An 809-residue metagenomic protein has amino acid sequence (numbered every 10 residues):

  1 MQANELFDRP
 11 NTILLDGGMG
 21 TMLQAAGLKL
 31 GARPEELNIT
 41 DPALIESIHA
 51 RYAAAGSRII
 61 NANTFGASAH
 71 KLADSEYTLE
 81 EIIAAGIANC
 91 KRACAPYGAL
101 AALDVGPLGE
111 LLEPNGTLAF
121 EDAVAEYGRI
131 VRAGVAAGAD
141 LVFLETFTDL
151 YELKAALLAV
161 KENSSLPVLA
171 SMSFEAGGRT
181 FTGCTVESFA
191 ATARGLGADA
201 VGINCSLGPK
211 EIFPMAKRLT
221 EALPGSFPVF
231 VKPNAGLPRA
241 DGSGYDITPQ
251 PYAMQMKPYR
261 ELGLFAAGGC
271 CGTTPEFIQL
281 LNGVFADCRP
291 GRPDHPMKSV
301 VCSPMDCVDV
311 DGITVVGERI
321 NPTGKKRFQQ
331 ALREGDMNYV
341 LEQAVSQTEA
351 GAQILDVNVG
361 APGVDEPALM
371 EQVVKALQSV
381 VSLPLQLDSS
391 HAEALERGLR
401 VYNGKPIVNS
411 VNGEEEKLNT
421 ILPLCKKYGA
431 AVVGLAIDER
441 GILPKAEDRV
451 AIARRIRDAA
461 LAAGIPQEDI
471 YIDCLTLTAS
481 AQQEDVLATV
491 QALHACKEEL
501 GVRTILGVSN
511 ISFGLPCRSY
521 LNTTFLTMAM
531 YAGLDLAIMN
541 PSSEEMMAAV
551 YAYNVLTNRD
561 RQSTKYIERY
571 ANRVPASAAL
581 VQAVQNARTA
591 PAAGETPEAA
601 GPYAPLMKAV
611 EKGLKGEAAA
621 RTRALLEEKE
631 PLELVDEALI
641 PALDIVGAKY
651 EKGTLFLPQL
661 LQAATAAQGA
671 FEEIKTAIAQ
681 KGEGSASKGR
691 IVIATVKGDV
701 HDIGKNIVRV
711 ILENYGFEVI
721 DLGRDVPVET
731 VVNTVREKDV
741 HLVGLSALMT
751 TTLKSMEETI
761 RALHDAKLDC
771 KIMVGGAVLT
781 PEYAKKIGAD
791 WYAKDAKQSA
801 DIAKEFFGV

Functional and structural regions predicted by a protein language model:
M1-D473, L477-V809: Domain-level signal for soluble alpha/beta catalytic cores
